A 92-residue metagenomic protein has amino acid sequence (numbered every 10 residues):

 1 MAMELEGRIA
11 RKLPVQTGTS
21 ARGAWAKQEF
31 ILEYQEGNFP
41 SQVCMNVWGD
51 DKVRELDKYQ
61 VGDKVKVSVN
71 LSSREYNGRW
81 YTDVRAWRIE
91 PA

Functional and structural regions predicted by a protein language model:
M1-A92: Single-stranded nucleic acid-binding surfaces, predominantly the OB-fold ssDNA-binding core
